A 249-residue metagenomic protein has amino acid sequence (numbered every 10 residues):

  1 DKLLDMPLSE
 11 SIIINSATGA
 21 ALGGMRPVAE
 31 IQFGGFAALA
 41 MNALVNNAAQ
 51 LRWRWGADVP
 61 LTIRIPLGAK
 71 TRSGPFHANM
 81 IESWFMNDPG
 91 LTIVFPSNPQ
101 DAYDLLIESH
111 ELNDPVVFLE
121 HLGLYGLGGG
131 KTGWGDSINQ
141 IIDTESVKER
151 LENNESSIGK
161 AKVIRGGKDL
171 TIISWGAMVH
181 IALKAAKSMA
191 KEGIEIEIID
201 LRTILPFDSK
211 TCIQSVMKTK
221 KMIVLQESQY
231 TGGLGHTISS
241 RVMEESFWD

Functional and structural regions predicted by a protein language model:
D1, G56-P60, R64, K70 (+2 more regions): Thiamine diphosphate
D1-K131, S137: Thiamine diphosphate
